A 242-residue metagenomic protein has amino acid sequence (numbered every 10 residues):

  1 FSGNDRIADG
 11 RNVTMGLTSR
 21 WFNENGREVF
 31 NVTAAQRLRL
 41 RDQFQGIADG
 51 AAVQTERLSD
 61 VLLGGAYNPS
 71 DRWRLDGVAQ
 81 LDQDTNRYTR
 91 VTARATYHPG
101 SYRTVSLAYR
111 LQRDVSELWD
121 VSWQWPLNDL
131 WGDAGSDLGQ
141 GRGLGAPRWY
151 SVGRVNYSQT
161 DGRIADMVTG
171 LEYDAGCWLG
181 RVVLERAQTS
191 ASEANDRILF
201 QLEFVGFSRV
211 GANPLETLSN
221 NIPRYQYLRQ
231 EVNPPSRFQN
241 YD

Functional and structural regions predicted by a protein language model:
F1-D242: Outer-membrane beta-barrel translocator/pore domains, especially the C-terminal barrels of Gram-negative outer-membrane
